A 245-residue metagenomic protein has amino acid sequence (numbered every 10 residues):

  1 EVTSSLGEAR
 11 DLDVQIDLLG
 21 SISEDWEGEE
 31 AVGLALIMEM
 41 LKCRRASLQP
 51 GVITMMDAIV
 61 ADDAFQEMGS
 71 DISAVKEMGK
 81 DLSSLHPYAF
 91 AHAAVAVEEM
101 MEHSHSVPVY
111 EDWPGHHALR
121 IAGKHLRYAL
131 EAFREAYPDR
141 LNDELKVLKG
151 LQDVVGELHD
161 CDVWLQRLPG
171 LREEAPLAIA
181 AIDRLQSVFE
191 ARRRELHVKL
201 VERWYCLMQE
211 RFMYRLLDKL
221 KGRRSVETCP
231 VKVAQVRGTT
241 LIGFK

Functional and structural regions predicted by a protein language model:
E1-K245: Function-determining surface determinants
